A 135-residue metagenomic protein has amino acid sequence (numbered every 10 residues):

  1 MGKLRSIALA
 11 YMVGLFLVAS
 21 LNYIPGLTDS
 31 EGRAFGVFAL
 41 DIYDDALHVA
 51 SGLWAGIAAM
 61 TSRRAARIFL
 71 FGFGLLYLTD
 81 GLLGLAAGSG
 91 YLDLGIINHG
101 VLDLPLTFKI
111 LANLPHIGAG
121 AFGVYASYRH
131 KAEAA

Functional and structural regions predicted by a protein language model:
M1-A135: Membrane-interface extramembranous regions
